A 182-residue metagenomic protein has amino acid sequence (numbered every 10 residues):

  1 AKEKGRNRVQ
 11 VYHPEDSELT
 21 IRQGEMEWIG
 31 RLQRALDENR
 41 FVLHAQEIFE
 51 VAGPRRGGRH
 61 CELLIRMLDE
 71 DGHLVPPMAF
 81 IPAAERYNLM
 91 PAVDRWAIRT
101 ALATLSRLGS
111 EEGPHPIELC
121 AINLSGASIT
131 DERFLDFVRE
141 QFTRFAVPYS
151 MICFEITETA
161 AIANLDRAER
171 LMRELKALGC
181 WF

Functional and structural regions predicted by a protein language model:
E3-V42, A84-M90, G126-L135, A168-E169: C-di-GMP signaling machinery
V11, G24-A83, A121-N123, E155: Active-site core of bacterial EAL-family cyclic-dinucleotide phosphodiesterase domains
E15-E18, I48-G53, L124-I129, E158-I162: Short, internal active-site loops enriched in acidic
W28, L63, P77, A83-A84 (+4 more regions): Structural preference for long, well-ordered alpha-helical segments in enzyme cores
A52, V75, A92, E132-R133 (+1 more regions): Residues that form or flank phosphate/diphosphate-binding pockets in enzymes that use nucleotide phosphates
R55, W96-L124, E140-M151, A177-L178: Helix C-cap/alpha-to-beta connector motif
R139-F182: The catalytic core of metal-dependent phosphodiesterases that act on cyclic dinucleotides
